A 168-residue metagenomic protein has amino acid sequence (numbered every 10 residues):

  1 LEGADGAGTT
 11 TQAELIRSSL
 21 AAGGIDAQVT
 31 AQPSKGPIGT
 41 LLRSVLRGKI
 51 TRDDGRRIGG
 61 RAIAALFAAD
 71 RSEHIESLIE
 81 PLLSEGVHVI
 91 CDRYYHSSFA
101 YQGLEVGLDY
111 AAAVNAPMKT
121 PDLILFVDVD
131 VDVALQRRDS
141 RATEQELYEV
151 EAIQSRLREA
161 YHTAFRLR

Functional and structural regions predicted by a protein language model:
L1: Hydrophobic anchor at the beta1->P-loop junction of P-loop NTPases
D5: The conserved Walker
T9: Conserved lysine of the Walker
Q12: Hydrophobic positions on the alpha1 helix immediately C-terminal to the Walker A/P-loop
I16, L20-A21: Hydrophobic alpha-helical packing residues
I25-A116: ATP-dependent small-molecule kinase phosphotransfer cores that center on conserved nucleotide phosphate-binding segments
S97-A160: A glycine- and Lys/Arg-enriched "phosphate-lid" helix/loop adjacent to the NTP-binding pocket of small-molecule kinases
T163-R168: A structural motif corresponding to the C-terminal end of an alpha-helix and its immediate exit/capping segment
